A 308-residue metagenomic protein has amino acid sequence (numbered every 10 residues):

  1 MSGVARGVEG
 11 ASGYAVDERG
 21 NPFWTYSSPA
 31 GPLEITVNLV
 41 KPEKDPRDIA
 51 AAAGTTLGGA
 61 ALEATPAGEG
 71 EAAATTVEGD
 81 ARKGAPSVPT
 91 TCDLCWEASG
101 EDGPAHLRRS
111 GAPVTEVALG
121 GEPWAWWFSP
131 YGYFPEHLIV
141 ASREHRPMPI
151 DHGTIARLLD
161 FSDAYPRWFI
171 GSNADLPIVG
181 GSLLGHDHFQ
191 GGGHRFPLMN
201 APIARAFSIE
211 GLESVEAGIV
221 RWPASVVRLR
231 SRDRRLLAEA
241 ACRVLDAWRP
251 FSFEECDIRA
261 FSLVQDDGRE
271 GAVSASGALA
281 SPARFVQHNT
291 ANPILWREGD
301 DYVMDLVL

Functional and structural regions predicted by a protein language model:
M1-G68, A73-P147, R221-P223, A238-A241 (+3 more regions): Active-site microenvironments that recognize anionic phosphate/pyrophosphate groups
R47-D48, S182-G185: Short acidic, glycine/serine/threonine-rich loops at helix termini
P66-G68, L159, I170-S172, A201-A204 (+1 more regions): Short C-terminal domain-edge/linker segments immediately following a structured domain
W124-S129, T154-L158, S162, A206-V215: Structured alpha-helical segments in the cores of large, soluble enzyme domains
R143-I170: Helical scaffold of the NTase/Pol beta-like nucleotidyltransferase catalytic core
P166-S182, G191-S252: Catalytic or ion-translocation cores adjacent to nucleophile or general acid/base/metal-coordination motifs in diverse
